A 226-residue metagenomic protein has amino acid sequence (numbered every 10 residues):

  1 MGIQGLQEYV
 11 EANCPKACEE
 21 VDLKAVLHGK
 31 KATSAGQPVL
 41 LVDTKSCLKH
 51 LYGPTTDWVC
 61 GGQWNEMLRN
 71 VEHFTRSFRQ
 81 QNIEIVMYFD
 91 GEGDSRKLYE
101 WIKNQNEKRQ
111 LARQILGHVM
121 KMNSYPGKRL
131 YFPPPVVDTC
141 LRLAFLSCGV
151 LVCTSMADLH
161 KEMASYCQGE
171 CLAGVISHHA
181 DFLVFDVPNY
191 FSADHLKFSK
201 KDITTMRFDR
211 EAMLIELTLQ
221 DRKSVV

Functional and structural regions predicted by a protein language model:
M1-I176, D181-V226: Noncatalytic, typically N-terminal accessory segments of nucleic acid-processing enzymes and closely related
